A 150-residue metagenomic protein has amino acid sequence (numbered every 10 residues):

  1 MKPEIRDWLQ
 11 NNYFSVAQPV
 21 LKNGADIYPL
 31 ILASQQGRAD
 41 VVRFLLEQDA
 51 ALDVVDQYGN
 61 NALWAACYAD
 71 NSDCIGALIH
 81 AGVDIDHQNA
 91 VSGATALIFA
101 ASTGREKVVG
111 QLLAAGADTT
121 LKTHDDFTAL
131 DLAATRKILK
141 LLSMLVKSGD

Functional and structural regions predicted by a protein language model:
M1-N11, A115, H124-F127, D131-D150: Ankyrin-repeat-protein effector appendages
M1-Q36, D40-R43, E47, K147-D150: Intrinsically disordered, low-complexity regulatory segments in ankyrin-centric signaling systems
V16-P19, L52, I85, T119: Ankyrin-repeat inter-repeat connecting loop/turn
V20, L45, L78, L112 (+1 more regions): Conserved hydrophobic site in ankyrin repeats
K22-N23, D56, N89-A90, T123: Ankyrin repeat boundary/linker residues
D26, G59, S92-G93, D126: Start-of-repeat signature of ankyrin repeats
